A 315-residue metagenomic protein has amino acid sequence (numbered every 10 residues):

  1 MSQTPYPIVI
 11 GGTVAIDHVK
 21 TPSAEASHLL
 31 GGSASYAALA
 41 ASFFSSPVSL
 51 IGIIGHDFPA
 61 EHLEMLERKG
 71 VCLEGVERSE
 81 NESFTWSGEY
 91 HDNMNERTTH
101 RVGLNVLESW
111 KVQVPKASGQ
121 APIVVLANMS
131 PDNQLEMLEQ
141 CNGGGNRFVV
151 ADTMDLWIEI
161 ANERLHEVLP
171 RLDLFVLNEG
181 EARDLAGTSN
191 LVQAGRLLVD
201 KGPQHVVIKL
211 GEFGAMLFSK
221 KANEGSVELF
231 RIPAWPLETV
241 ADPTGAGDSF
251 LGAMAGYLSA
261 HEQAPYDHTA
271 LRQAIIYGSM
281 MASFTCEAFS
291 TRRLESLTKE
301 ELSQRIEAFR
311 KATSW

Functional and structural regions predicted by a protein language model:
S2-T4, V192-W315: Conserved phosphate-binding/catalytic region of the ribokinase-like
P5-P7, I16-H28, F43-V125, E139-R147 (+1 more regions): Conserved N-terminal subdomain of the carbohydrate kinase-like
I10, L50-G52, A151, I208: Structural beta-sheet core signal
G12-V14, S33, S249: Active-site metal-binding loops of divalent metal-dependent hydrolases
G32-S42, L138-E139: Histidine-anchored nucleotide/phosphate-binding helix
A38-P47, Y257-S259: Alpha-helix C-terminal capping segments
L39, W86-E89, G214-F218: Short beta-strand scaffold segments in enzyme catalytic cores
I123-R196, Q204, F213-G214, K220-A222: Conserved beta-alpha-beta core of the PfkB/ribokinase-like small-molecule kinase fold
